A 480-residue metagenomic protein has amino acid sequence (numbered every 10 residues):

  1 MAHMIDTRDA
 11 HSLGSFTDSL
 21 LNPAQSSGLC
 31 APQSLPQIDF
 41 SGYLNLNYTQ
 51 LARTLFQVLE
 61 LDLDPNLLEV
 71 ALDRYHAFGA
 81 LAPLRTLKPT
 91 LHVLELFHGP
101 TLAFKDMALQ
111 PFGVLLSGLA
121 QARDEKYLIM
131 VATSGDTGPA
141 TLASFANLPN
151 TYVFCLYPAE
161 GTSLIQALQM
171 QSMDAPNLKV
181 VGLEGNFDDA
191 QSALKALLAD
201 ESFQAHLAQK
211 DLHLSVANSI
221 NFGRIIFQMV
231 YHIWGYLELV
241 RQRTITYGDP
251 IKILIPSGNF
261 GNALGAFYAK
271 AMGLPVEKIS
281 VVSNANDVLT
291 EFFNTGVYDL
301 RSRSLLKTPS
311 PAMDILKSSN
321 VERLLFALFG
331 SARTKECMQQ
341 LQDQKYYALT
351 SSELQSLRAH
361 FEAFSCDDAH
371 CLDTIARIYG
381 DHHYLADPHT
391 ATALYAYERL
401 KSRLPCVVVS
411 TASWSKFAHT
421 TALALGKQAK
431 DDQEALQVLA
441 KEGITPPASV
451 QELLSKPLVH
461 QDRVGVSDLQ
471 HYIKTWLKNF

Functional and structural regions predicted by a protein language model:
M1-F480: PLP-dependent amino-acid enzyme catalytic core
